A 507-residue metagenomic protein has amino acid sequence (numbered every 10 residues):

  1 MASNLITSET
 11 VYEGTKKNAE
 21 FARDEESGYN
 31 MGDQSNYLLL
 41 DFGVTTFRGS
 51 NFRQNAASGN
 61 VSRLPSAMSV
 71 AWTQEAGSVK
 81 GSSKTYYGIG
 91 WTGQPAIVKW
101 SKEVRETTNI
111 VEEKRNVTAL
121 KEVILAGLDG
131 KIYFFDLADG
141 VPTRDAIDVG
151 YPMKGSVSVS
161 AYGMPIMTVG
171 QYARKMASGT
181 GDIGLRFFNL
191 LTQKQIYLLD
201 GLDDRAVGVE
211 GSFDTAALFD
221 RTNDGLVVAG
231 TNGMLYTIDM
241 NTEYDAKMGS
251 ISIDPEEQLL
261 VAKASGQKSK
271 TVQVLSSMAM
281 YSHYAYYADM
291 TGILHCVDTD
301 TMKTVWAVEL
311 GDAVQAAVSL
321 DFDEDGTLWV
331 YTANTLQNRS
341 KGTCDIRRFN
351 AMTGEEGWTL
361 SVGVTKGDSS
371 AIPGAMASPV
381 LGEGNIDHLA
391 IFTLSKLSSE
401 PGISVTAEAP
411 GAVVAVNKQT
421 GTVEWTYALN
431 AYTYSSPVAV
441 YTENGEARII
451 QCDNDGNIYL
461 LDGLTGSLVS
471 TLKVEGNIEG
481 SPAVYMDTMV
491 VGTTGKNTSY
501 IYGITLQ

Functional and structural regions predicted by a protein language model:
M1-D33, Y37, F47, Q54-W91 (+2 more regions): Extracytoplasmic/lumenal domain signature
V44: Short glycine/Trp-rich loop-beta-loop segment that forms part of the substrate-binding cleft
